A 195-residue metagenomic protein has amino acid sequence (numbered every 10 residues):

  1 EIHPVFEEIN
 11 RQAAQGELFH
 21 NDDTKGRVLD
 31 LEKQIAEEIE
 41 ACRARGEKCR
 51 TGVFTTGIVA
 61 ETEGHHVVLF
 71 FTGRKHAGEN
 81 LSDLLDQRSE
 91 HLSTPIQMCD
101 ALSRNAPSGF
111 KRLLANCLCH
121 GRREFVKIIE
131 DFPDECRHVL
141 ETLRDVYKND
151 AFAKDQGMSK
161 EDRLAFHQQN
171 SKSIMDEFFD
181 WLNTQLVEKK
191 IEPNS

Functional and structural regions predicted by a protein language model:
E1-S195: Catalytic center-proximal scaffold of phosphoryl-transfer enzymes
